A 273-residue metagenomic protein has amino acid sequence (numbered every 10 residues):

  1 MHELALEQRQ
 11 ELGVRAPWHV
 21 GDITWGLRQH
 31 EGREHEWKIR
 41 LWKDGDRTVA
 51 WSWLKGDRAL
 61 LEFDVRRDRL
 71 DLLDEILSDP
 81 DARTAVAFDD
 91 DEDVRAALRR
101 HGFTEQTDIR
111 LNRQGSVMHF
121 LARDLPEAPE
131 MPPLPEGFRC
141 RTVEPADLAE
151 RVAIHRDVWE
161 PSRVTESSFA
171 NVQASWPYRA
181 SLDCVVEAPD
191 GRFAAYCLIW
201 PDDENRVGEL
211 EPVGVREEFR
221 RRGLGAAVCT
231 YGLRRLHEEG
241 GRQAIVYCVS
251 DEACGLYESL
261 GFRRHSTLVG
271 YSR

Functional and structural regions predicted by a protein language model:
M1-W25, E130-V164, R192: Short amphipathic alpha-helix that is part of the acyltransferase structural core
L6-D81, P189, A194-E211, R216: Conserved donor-binding loop and adjoining core beta-sheet/short helix segment in diverse acyl/aminoacyl transferases
T48-E136, V269-R273: Acyl-donor-binding surface of acyltransferase catalytic domains
E62-D68, F88, E144, R216 (+2 more regions): Residue-level recognition of the GNAT/N-acetyltransferase active site
D68-D81, P212-E217, R221-E238, G255-S259: Conserved acetyl-CoA-binding loop-helix of GNAT-fold acetyltransferases
P80-D90, L236-V249: Conserved GNAT acetyl-CoA-binding A-motif
R156-D202, V213-E217, A226: Phosphate-binding active sites in nucleotide-utilizing proteins
C254-G255, S259-R273: …primarily DNA-binding HTH/wHTH and HhH modules…
